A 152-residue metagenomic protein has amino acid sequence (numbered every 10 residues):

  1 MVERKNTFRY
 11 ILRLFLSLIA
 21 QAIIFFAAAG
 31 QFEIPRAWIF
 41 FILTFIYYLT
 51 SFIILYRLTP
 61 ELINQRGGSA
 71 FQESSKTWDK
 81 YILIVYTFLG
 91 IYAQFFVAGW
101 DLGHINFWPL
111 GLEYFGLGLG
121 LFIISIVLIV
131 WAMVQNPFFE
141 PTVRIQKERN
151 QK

Functional and structural regions predicted by a protein language model:
M1-K152: Membrane-anchoring alpha-helices and their flanking helix-loop junctions
